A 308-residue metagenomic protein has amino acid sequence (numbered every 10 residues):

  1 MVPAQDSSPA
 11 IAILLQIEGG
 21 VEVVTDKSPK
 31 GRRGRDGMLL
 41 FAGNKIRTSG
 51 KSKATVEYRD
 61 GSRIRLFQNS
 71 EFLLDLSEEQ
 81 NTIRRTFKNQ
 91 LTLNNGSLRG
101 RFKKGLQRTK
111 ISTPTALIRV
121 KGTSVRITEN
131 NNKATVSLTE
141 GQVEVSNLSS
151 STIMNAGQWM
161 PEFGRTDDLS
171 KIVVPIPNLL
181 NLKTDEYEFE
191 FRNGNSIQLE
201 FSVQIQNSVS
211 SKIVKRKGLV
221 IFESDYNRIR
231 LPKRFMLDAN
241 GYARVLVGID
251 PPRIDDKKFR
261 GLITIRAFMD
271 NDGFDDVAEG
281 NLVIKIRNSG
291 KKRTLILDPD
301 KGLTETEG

Functional and structural regions predicted by a protein language model:
P3-K183: Flexible, surface-exposed loop/linker segments and immediately adjacent secondary-structure boundaries
V173-G308: The feature marks long extracellular or luminal low-complexity segments
